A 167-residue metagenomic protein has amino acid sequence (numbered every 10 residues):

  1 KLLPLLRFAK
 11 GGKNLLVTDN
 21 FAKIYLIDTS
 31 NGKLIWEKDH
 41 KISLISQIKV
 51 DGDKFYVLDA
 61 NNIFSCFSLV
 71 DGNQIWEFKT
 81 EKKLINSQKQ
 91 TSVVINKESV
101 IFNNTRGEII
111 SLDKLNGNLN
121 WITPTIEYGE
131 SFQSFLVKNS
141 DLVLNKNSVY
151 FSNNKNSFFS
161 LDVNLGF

Functional and structural regions predicted by a protein language model:
K1-G12, K33-G52, N73-K97, N118-K146 (+1 more regions): Extracytoplasmic beta-rich repeat domains
R7, V17-T18: Alpha-solenoid helical-repeat scaffolds
T18, L58, F102-N103, S152: Residue-level marker for isolated small/hydroxyl-bearing positions within beta-strands of beta-sheet-rich domains
D28-G32, S68-G72, D113-G117, D162-L165: Short loop/turn segments that connect beta-strands within beta-propeller blades
T105, N116, L144-F167: Beta-propeller domains
